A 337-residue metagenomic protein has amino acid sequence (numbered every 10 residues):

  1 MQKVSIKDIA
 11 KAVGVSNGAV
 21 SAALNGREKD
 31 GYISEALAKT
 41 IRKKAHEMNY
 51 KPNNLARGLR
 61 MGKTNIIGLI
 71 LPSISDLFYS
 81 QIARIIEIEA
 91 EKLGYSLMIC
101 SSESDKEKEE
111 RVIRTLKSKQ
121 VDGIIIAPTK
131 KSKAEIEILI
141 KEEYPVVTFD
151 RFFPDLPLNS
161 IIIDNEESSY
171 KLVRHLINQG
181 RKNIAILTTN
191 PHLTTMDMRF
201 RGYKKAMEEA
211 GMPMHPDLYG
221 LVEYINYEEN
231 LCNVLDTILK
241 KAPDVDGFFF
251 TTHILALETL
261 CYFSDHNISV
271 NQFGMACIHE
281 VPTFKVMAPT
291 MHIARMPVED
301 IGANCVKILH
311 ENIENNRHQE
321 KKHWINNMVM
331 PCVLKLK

Functional and structural regions predicted by a protein language model:
M1-K63: N-terminal helix-turn-helix DNA-binding module of bacterial transcription factors
Q2-S5, A45-F78, I82-R84, L93 (+2 more regions): N-terminal helix-turn-helix/winged-helix DNA-binding helices and compositionally similar short basic alpha-helical
N17-A22, L59-I74, H175, N183-N190: Short beta-strand segments enriched in small/hydrophobic residues
P72-S80, C100-K108, I161-K171, L187-V234 (+4 more regions): Hinge/beta->alpha junction and helix N-cap segments in small-molecule ligand-binding domains
I88-K133: Central regulatory/effector-binding core of bacterial HTH transcription factors
S104, I126-K171, P191-H192, I254 (+1 more regions): Flexible loop/hinge segments that line or gate small-molecule binding clefts
E107-Q120, E229-D244: Short, well-structured alpha-helical segments in soluble
C232-K337: Flexible loop/turn connectors
